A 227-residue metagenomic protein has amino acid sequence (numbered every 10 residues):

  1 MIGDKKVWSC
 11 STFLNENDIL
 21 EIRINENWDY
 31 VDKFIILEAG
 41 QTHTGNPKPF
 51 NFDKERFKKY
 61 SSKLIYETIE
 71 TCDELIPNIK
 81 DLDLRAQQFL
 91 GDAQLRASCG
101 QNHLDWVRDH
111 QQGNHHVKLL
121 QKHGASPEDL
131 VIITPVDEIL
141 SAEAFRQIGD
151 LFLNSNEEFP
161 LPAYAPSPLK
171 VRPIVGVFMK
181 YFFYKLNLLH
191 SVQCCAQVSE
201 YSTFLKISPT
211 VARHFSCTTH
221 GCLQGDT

Functional and structural regions predicted by a protein language model:
M1-C10, N114, K118-E128, F152-N156 (+2 more regions): Catalytic phosphate/metal-binding cores of nucleic-acid and nucleotide-processing enzymes, i.e., regions that mediate
M1-D29: N-proximal low-complexity "stem/linker" segments adjacent to membrane-targeting elements
D4, Q41-I133, A142-R146: Active-site-proximal specificity loops/subdomain of glycosyltransferases
S9-N15, L37-E38, I133-V136, E157-P160 (+1 more regions): Short His-Asn-centered micro-motif
E21-N25, K54, F145-G149: Short amphipathic alpha-helical segments and helix-helix/interface helices
E138-T227: Conserved catalytic core of nucleotide-sugar-dependent glycosyltransferases
